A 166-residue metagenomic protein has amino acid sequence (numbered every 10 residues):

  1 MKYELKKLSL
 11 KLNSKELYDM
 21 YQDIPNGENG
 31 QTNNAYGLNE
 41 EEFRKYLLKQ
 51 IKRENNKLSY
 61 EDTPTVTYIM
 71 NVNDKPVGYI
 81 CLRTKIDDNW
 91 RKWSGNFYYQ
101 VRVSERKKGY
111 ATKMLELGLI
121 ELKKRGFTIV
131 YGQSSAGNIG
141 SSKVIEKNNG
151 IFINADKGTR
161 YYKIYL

Functional and structural regions predicted by a protein language model:
M1-N96, K157-L166: GNAT-family acyltransferases
E4, Y98, Y131-Q133: Short aromatic/hydrophobic contact patches that present stacked aromatics for nucleic-acid/ligand binding
K85-D87, S104, G137: Short coil/turn motifs at secondary-structure junctions
Y98-V101, K107-K124, S142-K147: Conserved acetyl-CoA-binding loop-helix of GNAT-fold acetyltransferases
L122-S134: Conserved GNAT acetyl-CoA-binding A-motif
G132-S142: Conserved beta-strand-loop-alpha-helix junction that forms the acyl-donor binding cleft
Q133, E146-I164: Conserved catalytic-core motifs of GNAT/GCN5-like acyltransferases
